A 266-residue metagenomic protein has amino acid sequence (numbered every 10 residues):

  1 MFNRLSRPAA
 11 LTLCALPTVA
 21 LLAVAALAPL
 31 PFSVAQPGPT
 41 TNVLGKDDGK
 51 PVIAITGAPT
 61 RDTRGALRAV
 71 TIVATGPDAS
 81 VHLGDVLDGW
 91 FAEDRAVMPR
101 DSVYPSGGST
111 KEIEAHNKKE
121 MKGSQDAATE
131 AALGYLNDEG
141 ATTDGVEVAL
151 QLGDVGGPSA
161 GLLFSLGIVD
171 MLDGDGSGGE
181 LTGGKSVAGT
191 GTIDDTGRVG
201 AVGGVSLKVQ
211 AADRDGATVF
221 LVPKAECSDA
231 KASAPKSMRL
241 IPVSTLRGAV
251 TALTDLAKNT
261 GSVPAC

Functional and structural regions predicted by a protein language model:
F2-C266: Peripheral, non-AAA+ core regions of ATP-driven protein-machinery
